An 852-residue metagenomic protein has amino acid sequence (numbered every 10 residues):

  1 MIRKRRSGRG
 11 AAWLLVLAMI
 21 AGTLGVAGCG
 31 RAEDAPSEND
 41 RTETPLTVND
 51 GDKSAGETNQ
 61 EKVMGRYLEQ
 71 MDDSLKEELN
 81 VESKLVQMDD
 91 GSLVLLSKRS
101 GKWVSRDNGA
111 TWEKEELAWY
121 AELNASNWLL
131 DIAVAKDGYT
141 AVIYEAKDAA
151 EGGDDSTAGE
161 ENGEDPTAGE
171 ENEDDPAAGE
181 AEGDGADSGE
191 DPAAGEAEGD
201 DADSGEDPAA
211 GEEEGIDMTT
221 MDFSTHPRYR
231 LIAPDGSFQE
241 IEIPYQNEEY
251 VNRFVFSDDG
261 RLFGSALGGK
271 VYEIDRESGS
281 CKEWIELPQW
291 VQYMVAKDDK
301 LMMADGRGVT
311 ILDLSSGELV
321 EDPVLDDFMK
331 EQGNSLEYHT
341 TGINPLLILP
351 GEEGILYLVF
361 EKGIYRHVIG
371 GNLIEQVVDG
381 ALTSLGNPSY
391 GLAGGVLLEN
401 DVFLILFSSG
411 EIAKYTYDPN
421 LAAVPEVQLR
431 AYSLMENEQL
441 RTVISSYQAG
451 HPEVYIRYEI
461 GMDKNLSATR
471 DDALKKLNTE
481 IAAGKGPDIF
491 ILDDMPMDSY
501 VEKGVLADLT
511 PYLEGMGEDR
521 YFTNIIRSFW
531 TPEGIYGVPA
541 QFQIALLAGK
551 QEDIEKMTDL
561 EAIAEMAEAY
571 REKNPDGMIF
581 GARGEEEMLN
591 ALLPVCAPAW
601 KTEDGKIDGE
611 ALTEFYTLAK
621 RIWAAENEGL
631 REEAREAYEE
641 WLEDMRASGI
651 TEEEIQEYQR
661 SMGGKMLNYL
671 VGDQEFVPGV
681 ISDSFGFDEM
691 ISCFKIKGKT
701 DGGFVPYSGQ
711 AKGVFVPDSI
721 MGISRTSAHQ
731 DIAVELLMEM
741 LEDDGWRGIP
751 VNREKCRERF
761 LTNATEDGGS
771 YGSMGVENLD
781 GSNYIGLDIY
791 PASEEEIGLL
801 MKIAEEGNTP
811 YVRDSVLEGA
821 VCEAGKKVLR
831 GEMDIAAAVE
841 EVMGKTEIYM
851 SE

Functional and structural regions predicted by a protein language model:
C29-W103, D107-A110, I132, Y144-K147 (+8 more regions): Conserved N-terminal structural module of periplasmic/extracytoplasmic solute-binding proteins
S105-E113, D235-F238, S278, G371: Asp-box/BNR beta-propeller loop motif
H226-P234: Beta-propeller blade signature
G260, W530-I655, R725-D731, D834: Helix-loop-helix "hinge/cap" segment bordering the ligand-binding cleft or interdomain interface
D494-L546, E561-E565, K699-P706: Hinge/lid segment of periplasmic solute-binding proteins
R571-P575, M738-V776: Periplasmic-binding protein-like
I622-H729, E735: Extracytoplasmic/periplasmic substrate-binding proteins
F715, V776-M850: C-terminal capping/gating helix-and-loop segments adjacent to ligand/active sites or protein-protein/ligand interfaces
